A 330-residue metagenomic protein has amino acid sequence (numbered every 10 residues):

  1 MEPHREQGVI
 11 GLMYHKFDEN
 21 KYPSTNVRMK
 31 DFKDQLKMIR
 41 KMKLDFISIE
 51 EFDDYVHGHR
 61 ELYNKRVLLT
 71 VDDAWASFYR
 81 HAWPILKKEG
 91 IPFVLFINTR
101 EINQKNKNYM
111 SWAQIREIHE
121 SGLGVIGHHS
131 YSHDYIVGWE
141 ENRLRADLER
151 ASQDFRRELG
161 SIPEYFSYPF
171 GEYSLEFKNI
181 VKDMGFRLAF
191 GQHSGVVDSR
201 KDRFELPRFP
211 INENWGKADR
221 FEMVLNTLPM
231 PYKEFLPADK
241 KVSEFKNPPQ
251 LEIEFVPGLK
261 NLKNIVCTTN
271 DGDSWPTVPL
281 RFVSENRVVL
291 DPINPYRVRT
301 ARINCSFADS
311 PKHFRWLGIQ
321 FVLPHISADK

Functional and structural regions predicted by a protein language model:
M1-K65, S77-R80, P84-M110, I211-K330: Terminal accessory/targeting
E2-P3, G195-D198: A general structural signal for short secondary-structure junctions and capping/turn motifs
Q7-P23, M42, Y63-V67, W75-F177 (+2 more regions): Metal-dependent polysaccharide deacetylase catalytic core of the NodB/CE4 family, i.e., the active-site-bearing domain
V71, F186-G195: Acidic, His- and aromatic-enriched active-site or binding-groove loops in soluble protein domains that engage sugars
